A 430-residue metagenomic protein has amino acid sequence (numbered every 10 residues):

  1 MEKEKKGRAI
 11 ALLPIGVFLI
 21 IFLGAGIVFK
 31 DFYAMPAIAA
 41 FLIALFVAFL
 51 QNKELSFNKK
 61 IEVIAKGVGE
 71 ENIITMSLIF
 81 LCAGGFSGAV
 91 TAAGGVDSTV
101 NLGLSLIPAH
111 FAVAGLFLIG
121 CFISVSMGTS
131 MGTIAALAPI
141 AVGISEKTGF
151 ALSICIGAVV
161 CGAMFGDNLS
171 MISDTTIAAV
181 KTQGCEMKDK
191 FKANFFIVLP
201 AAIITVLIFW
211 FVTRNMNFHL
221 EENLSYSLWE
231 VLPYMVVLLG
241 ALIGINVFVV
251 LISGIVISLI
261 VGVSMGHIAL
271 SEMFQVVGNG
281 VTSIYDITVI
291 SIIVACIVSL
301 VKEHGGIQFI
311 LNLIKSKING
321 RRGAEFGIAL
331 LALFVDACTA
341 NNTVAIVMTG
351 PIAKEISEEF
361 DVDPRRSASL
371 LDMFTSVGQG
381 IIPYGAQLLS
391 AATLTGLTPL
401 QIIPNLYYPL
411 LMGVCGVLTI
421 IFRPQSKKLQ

Functional and structural regions predicted by a protein language model:
M1-L81, A193-I290, L429-Q430: Hydrophobic transmembrane alpha-helices of multi-pass small-molecule transporters
V28, C161-M164, N168-L224, W229 (+2 more regions): Juxtamembrane and boundary regions of transmembrane helices in multi-pass small-molecule transporters and channels
I38, L50, I61-G94, H110 (+5 more regions): Core transmembrane alpha-helical segments of multi-pass membrane transporters/permeases
L55, G69-I73, G149-S153, A178-K190 (+5 more regions): Juxtamembrane helix-boundary/capping and inter-helix hinge elements in multi-pass membrane proteins
E70-M76, N101-I119, S145-C155, L224-L232 (+4 more regions): Membrane-interfacial loop-to-helix junctions in multi-pass transporters
S77-F86, P108-I140, I314-K354, L371: Hydrophobic alpha-helical transmembrane segments of multi-pass integral membrane proteins, predominantly secondary
I79, H110-I123, G149-F165, G323-D336 (+3 more regions): Alpha-helical transmembrane segments of multi-pass membrane proteins
G132-G143, V160, M171-C185, F309 (+2 more regions): Re-entrant/interfacial helical elements at transmembrane boundaries that shape and gate the permeation pathway
